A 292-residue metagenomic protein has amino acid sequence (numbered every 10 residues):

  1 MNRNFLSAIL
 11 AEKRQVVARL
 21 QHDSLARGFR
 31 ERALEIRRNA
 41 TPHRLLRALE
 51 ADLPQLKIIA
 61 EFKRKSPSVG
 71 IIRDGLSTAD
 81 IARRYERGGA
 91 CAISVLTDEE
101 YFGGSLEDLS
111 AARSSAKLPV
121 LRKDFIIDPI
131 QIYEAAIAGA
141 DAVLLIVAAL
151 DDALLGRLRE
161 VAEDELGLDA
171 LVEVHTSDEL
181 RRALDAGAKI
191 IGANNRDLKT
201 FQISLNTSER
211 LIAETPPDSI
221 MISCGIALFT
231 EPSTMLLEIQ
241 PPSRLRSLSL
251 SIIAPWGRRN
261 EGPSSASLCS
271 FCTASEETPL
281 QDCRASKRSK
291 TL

Functional and structural regions predicted by a protein language model:
M1-G75: An N-cap/entry alpha-helix motif that binds or orients negatively charged groups
I9, A60, Y85, I93 (+4 more regions): Conserved, mostly hydrophobic/aromatic
R27-A40, S66-I72, A92-A111, V147 (+1 more regions): Glycine-rich, proline-tolerant flexible connector loops at the mouths of alpha/beta enzymes
I58-S77, L118-I127, D169-V174, S223: Active-site mouth loops of central-metabolism enzymes
I93-S94, L144, L171, G192: Conserved beta-strand positions in the central sheet of alpha/beta enzyme cores
D98-A116, F125-Y133, L145-V161, S177-R182 (+1 more regions): Active-site-adjacent beta->alpha loops and helix N-cap segments on the catalytic face of soluble alpha/beta enzymes
D185-A227: Active-site/ligand-binding-proximal alpha/beta "capping" segment
S219, S223, T230-T234, P241-R259 (+2 more regions): Low-acidity, Ser/Thr- and Arg-rich intrinsically disordered low-complexity segments
